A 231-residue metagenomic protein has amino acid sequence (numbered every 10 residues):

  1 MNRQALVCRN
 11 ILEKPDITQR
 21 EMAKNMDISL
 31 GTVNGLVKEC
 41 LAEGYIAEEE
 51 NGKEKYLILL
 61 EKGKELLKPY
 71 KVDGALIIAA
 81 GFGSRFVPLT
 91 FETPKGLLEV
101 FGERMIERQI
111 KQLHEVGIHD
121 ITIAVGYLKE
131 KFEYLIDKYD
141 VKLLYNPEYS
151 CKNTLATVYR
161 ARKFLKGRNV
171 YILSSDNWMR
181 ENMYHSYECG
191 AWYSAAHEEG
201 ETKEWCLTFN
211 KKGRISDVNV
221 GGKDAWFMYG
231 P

Functional and structural regions predicted by a protein language model:
M1-I17, K24-N25: Short amphipathic alpha-helical interface segments
M1-R3, T18, N51-P69: Short, cationic-aromatic polyanion-contact patches
G31: Key DNA-contact positions within bacterial/archaeal DNA-binding proteins
L41-N51: A short, conserved structural fragment
K62-K129: N-terminal glycine-rich phosphate-binding loop and ensuing alpha1 helix
E130-K211: Conserved beta-loop-beta/alpha segment of the NTase-like Rossmann-fold superfamily that binds/positions NTPs
K212-P231: Catalytic-core segments of class I nucleotidyltransferases/pyrophosphorylases that form NMP-activated intermediates
